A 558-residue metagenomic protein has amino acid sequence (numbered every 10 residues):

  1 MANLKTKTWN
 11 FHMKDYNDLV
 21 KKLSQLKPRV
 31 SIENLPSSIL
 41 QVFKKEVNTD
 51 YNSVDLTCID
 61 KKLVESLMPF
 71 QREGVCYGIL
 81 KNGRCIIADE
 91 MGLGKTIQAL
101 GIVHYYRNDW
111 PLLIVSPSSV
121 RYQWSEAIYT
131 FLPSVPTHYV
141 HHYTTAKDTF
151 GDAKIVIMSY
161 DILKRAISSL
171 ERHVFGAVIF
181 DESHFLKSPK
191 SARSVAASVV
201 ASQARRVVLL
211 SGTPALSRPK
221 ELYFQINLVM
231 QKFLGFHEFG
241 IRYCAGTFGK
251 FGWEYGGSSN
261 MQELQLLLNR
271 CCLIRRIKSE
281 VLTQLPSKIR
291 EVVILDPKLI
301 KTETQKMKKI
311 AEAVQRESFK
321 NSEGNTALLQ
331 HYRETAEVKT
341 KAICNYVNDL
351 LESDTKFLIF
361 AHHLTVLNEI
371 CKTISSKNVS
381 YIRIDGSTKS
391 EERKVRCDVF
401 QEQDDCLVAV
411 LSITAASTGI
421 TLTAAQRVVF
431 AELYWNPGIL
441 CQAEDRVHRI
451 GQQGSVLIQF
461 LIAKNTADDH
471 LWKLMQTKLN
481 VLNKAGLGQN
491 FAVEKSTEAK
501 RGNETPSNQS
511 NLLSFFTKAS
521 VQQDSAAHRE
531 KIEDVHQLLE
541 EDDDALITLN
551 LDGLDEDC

Functional and structural regions predicted by a protein language model:
M1-C85, E126, T130-H138, G151-V156 (+7 more regions): Charged, low-complexity
N82-I102: Walker A/P-loop
Q98, D109-T130, L216-E221, H362-T365: Conserved Walker A/P-loop ATP-binding site and its immediately adjacent core in helicase/helicase-like ATPase domains
N108-P111, A177, F185, S194-S279 (+1 more regions): Conserved P-loop NTPase motor "coupling/switch" region that bridges the ATPase
V120-Y143, V229-F233, N378: Conserved helix-turn-beta segment of the N-terminal RecA-like "Helicase ATP-binding" lobe in SF1/SF2 helicases
S279-S380: Conserved helicase/translocase motor-coupling segment
K356-F360, N368-E369, S375-A416: Conserved helicase ATPase core of P-loop NTP-dependent helicases/translocases
W435-F516: A conserved SF2-helicase RecA2
